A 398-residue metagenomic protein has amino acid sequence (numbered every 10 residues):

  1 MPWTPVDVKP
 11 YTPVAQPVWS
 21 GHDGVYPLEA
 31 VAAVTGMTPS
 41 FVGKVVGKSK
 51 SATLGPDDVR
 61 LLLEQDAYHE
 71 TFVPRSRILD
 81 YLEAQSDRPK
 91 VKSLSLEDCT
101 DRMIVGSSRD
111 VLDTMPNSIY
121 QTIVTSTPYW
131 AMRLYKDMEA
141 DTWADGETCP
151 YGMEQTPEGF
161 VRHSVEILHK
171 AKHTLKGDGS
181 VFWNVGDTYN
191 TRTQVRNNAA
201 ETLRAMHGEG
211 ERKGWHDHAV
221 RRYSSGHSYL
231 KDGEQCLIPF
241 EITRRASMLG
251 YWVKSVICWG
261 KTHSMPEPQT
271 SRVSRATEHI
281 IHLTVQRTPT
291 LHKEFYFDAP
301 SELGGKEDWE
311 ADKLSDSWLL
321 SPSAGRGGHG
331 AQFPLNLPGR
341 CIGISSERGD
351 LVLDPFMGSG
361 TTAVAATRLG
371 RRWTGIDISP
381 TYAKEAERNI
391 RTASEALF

Functional and structural regions predicted by a protein language model:
P2, A33-G36, S51: A detector of low-complexity, intrinsically disordered, Ser/Thr/Gly/Pro/Ala-rich segments
P2-D23, P89-T100: A detector for short, charged/polar N-terminal pre-domain segments
V6-V8, V42, V46, I390: Short hydrophobic transmembrane-like helices used for membrane targeting/insertion
P10, S20-V25, E29, K48-S86: Short helix-start
A30-A32, G36, S40-K44, E64 (+2 more regions): Core catalytic lobe of class I
S49-A52, S359, L369, I390-A393: The DNA-recognition helices of helix-turn-helix-type DNA-binding domains
T381-F398: Cysteine-dependent PTP/DSP-like catalytic domain, specifically the C-terminal lobe
